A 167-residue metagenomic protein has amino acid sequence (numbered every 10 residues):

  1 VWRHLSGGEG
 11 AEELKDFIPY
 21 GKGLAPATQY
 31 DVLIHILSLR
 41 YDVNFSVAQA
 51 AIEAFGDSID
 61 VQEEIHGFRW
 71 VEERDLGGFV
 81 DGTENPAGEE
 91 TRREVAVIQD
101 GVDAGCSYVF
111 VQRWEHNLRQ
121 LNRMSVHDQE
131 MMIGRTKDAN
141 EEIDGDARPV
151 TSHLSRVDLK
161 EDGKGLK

Functional and structural regions predicted by a protein language model:
V1-K167: Long, histidine/aromatic-enriched segments associated with O2/redox biology
